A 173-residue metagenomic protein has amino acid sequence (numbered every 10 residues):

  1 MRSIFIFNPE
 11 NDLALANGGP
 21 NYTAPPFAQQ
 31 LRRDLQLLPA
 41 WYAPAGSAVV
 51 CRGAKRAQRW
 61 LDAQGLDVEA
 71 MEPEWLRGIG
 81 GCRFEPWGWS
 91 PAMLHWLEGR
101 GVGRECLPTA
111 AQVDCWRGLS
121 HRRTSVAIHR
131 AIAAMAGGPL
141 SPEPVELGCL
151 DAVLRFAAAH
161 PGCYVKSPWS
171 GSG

Functional and structural regions predicted by a protein language model:
M1-Y42: N-terminal-proximal low-complexity accessory segments that begin disordered and transition into the first
F5-D12, N17-G18, G53-A54, G88-P91 (+1 more regions): Short loop/turn segments at strand-loop or loop-helix junctions that form parts of catalytic or ligand-binding pockets
Q29-Y42, V50-A159, W169-G171: Conserved N-proximal alpha/beta basic substrate-recognition cap immediately N-terminal to, or forming the N-lobe
P161-Y164: Active-site pocket-lining segments that scaffold enzyme catalytic pockets across diverse folds
